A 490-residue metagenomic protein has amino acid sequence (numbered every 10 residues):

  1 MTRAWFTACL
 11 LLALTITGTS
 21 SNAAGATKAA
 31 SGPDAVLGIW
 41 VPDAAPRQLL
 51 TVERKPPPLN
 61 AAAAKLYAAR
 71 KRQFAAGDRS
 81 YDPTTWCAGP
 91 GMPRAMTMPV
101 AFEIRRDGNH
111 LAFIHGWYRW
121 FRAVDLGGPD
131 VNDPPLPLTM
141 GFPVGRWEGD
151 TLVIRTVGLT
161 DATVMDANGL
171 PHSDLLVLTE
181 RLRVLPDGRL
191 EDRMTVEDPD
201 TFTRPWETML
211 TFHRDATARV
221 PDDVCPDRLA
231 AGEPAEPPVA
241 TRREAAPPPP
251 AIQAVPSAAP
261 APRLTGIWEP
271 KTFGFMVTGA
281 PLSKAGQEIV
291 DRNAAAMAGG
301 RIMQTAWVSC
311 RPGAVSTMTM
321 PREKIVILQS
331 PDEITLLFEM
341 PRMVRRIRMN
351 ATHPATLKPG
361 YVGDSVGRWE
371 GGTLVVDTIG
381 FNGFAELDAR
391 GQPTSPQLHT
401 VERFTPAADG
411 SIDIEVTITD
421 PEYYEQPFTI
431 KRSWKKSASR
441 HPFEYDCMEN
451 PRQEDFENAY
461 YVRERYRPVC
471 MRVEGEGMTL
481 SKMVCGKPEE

Functional and structural regions predicted by a protein language model:
M1-A4: Positively charged n-region of N-terminal signal peptides that target proteins for export
T7-G18: Bacterial N-terminal signal peptides
A24-E490: PEST-like low-complexity, intrinsically disordered acidic/proline/serine-rich tracts that flank trafficking/processing
